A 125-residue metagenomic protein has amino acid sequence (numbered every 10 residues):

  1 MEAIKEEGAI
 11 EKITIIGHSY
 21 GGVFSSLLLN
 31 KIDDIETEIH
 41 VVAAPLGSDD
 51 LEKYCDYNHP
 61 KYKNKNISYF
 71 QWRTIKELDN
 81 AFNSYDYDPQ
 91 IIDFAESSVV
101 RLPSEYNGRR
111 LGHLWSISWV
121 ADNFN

Functional and structural regions predicted by a protein language model:
M1-D79: Serine-dependent carboxylesterase/thioesterase catalytic core of lipase-like alpha/beta-hydrolase/SGNH enzymes
Y57-N125: C-terminal catalytic-base region of ester-bond hydrolases, centering on the histidine of the charge-relay
